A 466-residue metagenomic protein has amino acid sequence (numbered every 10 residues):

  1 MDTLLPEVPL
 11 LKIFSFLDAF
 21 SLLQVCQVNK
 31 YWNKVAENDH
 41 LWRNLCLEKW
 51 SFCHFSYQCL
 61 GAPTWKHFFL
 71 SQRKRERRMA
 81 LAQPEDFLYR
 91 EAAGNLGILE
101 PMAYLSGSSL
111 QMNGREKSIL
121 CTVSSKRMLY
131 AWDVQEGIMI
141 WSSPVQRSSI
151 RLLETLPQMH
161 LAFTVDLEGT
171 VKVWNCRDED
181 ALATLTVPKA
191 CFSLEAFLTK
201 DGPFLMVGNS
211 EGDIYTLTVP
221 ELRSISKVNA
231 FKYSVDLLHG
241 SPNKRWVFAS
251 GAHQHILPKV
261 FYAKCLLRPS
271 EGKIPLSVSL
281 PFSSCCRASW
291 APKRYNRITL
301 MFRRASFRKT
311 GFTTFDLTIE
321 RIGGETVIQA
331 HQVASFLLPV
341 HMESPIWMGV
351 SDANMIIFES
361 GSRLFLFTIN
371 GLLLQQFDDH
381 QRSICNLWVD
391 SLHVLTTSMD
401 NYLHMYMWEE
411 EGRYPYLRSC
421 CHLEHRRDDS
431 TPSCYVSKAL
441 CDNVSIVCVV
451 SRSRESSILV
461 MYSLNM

Functional and structural regions predicted by a protein language model:
D2, V8, K12-S15, F20 (+9 more regions): Intrinsically disordered, low-complexity acidic/Ser/Thr/Pro-rich linker and tail segments in large eukaryotic scaffolds
K49, N95-L99, A103, P144-I150 (+6 more regions): WD40/WD-repeat beta-propeller blade N-cap
R90-E100, I138-S143, D180-L185, R223-V228 (+5 more regions): A short beta-strand motif characteristic of beta-propeller blades
S109-K117, E154-H160, E195-G202, L238-R245 (+4 more regions): Loop/turn segments within WD40 beta-propeller blades
E116, S149, Q158, A181 (+8 more regions): WD40/WD-repeat beta-propeller blade-loop signature
I119-S124, A162-D166, L205-G208, V247-G251 (+4 more regions): Conserved beta-strand element within WD40/beta-propeller blades
R127-M128, G169-T170, E211-D213, R245 (+6 more regions): Loop/turn residues immediately N-terminal
L129-D133, V171-N175, I214-T218, I256-K264 (+4 more regions): WD40-repeat beta-propellers
